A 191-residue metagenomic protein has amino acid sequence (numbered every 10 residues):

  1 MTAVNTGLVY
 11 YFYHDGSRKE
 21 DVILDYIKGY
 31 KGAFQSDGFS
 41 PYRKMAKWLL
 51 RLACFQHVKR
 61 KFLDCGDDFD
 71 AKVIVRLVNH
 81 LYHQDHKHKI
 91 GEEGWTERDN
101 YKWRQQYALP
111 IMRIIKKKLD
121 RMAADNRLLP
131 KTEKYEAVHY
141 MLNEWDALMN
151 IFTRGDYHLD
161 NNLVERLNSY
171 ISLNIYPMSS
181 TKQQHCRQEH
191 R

Functional and structural regions predicted by a protein language model:
M1-R191: Catalytic center-proximal scaffold of phosphoryl-transfer enzymes
